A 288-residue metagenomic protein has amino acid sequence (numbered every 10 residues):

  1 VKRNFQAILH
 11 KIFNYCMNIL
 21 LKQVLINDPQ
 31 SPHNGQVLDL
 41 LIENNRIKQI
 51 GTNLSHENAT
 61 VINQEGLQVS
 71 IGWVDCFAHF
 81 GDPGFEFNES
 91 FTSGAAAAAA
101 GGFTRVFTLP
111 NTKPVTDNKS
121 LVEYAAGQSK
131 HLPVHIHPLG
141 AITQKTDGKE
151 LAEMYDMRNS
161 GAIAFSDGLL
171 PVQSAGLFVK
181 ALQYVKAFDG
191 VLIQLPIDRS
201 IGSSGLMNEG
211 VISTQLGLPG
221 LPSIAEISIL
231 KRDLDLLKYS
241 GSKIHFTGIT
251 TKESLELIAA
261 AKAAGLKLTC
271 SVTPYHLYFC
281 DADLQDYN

Functional and structural regions predicted by a protein language model:
H10-H56: N-terminal metal-binding scaffold of metallo-dependent hydrolase/deaminase domains
V24, N45, G66, F77 (+7 more regions): Divalent metal-coordination and catalytic microenvironments
L54-V69: Active-site metal-binding motif and surrounding structural segment of the metallo-beta-lactamase
E65-S129: Metal-associated gating/positioning segment near the N- to mid-region
H79-N88, F107-K119, L139-E150, S166-L177 (+2 more regions): Divalent metal-binding segments
A126-H131, Y155-N159: Acidic (Asp/Glu)-rich catalytic clusters
Q128-A141: A glycine-rich helix N-cap at a beta->alpha junction
L151-N288: Histidine/acidic residue-rich metal-binding segments in metalloenzymes
